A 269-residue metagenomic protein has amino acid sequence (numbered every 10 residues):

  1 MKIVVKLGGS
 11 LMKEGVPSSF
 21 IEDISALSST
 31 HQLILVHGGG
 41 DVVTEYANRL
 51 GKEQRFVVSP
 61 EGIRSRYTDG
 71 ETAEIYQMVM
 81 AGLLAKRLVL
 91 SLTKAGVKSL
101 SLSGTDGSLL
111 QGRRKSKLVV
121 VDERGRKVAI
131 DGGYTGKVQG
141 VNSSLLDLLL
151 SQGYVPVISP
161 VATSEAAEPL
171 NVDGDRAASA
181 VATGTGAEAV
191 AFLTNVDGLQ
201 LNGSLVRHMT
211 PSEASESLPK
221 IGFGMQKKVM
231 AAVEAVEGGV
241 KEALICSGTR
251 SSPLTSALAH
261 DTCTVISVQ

Functional and structural regions predicted by a protein language model:
M1-R64, T68-Q269: C-terminal catalytic "cap/lid" subdomain
